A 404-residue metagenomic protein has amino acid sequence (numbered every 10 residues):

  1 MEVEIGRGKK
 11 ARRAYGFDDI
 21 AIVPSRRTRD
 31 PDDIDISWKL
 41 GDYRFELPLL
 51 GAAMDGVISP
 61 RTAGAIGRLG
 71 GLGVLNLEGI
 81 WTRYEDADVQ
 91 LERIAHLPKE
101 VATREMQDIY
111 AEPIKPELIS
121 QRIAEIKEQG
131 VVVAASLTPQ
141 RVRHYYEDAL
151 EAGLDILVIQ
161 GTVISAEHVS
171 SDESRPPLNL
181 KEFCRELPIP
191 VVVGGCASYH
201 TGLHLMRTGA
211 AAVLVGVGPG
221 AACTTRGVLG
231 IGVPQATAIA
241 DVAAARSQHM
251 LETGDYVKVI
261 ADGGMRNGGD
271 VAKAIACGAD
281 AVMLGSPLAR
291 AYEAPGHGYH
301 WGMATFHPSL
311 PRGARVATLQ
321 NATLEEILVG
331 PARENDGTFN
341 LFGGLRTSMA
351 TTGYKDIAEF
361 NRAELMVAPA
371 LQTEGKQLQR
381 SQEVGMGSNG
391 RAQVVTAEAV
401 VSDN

Functional and structural regions predicted by a protein language model:
M1-E252, L288, K376: Active-site entrance/lid segments in N-terminal catalytic domains of soluble metabolic enzymes
M1-R26, Y110-A124, P188, V192 (+2 more regions): Alpha/beta catalytic cores of nucleotide-metabolism and tRNA/nucleoside-modifying enzymes
